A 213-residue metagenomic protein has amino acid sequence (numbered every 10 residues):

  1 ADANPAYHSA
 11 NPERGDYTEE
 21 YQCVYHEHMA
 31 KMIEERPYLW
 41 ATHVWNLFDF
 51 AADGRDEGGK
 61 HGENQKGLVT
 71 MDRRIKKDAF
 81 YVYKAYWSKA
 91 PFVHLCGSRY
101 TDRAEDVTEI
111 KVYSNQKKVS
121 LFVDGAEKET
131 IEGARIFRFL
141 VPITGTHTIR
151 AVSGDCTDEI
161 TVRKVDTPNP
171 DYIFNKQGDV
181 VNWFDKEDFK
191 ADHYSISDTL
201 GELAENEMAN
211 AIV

Functional and structural regions predicted by a protein language model:
A1-A3, N210-V213: Short, intrinsically disordered, charge-balanced linker/junction segments flanking boundaries in proteins
A1-T130, L140-P142, H147-C156: Extended substrate-binding grooves/exosites of carbohydrate-active enzymes
Q116, G133, S153, K164 (+1 more regions): Functionally constrained cores in energy, signaling, and assembly domains
R135-F139: Short strand-edge motifs at loop-to-beta-strand transitions and within beta-strands of extracellular beta-rich domains
D155-Q177, V181-W183: Edge beta-strands of extracellular beta-sandwich domains
W183-I212: Compact, charge-rich alpha-helical regulatory domains located at protein termini
